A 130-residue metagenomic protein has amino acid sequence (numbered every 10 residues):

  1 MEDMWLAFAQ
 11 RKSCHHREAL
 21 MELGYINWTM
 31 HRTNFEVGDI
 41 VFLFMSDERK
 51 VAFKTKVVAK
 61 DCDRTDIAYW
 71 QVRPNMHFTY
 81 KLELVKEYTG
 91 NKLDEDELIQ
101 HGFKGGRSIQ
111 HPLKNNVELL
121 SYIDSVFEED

Functional and structural regions predicted by a protein language model:
M1-L6, L23-M30, T65-D130: Contiguous surface segments at macromolecular interaction interfaces
E2-M4, V37-V41, K50: Short, surface-exposed beta-edge/turn micro-motifs
F8-L23: Short, basic/aromatic beta-hairpin or loop at an interaction surface
K12-C14, E48-R49, C62: Short, solvent-exposed loop/turn segments at secondary-structure junctions
H31-M45: Short coil-to-beta transition motif at edge beta-strands of beta-rich domains
F44-D47, T55: Short Ser/Thr-interspersed hydrophobic loop/turn segments at strand-loop and sheet-helix junctions that line or gate
V51-K60: Short beta-strand-centered aromatic/proline hotspots
